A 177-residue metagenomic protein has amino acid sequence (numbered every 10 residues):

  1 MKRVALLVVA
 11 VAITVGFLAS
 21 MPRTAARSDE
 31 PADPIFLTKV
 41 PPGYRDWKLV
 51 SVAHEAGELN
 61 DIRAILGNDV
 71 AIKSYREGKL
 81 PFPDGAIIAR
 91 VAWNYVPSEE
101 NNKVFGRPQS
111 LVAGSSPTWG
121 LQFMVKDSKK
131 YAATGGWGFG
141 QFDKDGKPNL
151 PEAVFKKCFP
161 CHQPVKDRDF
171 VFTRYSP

Functional and structural regions predicted by a protein language model:
M1-V4: Positively charged n-region of N-terminal signal peptides that target proteins for export
L7-V8, S28: Intrinsically disordered, low-complexity segments enriched in polar/charged small residues
V8-F17: Bacterial N-terminal signal peptides
V9-A10, E55, V70: Enrichment for repetitive, rod-forming helical segments
A19-S28: Signal peptide processing junction and immediate N-terminal pro/mature segment of secreted/exported proteins
R27-P34, K39-L59, K79-P177: Sequence context surrounding c-type heme c attachment/ligation sites in exported
I62-G78, F105-P108: N-terminal post-signal-peptidase region of extra-cytosolic proteins
